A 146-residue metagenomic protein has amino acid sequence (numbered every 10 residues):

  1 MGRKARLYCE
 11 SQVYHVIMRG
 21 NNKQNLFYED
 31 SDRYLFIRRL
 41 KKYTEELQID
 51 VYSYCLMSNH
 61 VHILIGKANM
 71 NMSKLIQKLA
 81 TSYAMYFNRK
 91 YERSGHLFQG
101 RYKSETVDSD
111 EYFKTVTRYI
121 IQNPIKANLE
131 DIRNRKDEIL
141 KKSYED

Functional and structural regions predicted by a protein language model:
M1-D146: Short catalytic/metal-binding and nucleic-acid-binding patches
